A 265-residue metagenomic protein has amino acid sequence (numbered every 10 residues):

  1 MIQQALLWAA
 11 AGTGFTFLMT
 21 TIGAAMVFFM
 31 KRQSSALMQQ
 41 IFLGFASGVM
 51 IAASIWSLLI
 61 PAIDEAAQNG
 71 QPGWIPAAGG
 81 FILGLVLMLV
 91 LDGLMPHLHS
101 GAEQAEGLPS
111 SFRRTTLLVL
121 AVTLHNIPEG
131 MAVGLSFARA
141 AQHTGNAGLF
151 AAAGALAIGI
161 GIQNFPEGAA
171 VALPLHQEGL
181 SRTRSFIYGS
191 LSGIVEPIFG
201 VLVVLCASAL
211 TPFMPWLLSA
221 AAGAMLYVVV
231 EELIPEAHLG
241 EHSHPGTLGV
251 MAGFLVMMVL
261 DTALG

Functional and structural regions predicted by a protein language model:
M1-G265: Intrinsically disordered, metal-sensing/regulatory segments
